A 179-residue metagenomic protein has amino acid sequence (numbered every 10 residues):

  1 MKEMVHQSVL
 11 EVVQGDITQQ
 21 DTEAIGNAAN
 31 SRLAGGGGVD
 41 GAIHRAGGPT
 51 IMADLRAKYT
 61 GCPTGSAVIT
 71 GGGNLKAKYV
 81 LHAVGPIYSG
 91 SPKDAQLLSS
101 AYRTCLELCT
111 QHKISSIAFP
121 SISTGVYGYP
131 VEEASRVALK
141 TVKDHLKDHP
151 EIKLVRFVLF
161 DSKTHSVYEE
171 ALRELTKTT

Functional and structural regions predicted by a protein language model:
M1-T179: Macrodomain-like recognition of ADP-ribose-binding/processing modules
